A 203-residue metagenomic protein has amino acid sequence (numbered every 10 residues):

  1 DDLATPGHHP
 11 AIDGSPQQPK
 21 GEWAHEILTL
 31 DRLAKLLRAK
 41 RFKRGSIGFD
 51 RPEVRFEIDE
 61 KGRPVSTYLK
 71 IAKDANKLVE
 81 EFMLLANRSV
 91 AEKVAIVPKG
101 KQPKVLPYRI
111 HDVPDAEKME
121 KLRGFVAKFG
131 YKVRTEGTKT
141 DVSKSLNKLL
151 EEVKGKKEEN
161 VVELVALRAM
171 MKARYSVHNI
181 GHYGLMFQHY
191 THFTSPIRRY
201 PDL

Functional and structural regions predicted by a protein language model:
D1-L203: Conserved, carboxylate-rich catalytic/transport cores that coordinate ions
